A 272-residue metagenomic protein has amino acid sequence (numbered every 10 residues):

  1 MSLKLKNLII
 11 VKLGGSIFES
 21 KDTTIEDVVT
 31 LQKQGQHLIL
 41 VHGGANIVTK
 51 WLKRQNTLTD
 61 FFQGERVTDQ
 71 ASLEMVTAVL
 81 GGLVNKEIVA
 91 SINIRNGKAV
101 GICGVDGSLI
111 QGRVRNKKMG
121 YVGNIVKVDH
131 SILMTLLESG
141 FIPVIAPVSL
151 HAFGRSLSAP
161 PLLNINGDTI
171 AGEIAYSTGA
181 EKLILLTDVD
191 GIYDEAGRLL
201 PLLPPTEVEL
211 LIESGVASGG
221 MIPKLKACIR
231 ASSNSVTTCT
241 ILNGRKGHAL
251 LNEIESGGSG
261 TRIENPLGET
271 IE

Functional and structural regions predicted by a protein language model:
S2-E272: C-terminal catalytic "cap/lid" subdomain
